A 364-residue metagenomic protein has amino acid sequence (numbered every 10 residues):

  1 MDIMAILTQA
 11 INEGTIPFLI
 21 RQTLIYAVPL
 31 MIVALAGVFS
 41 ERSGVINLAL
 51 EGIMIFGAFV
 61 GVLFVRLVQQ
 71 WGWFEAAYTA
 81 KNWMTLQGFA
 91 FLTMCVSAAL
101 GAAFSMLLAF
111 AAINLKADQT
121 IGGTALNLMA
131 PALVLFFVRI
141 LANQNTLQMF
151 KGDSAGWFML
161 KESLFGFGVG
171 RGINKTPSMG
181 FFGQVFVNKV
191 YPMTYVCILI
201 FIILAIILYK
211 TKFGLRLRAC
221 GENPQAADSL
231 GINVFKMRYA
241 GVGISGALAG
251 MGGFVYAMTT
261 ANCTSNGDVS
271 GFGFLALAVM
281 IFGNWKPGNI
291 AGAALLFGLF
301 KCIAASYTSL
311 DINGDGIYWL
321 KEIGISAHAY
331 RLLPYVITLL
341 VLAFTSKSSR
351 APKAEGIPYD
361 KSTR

Functional and structural regions predicted by a protein language model:
M1-V33, I46, V60, Q69-L92: Membrane-interfacial amphipathic/re-entrant helices at transmembrane-helix boundaries
F18-Y26, N174-I203, Y330-I337: Loop-to-helix entry region at the N-terminal start of transmembrane alpha-helices in multi-pass membrane transporters
A27-A36, G52-F59, A99, A103-M106 (+5 more regions): Hydrophobic alpha-helical segments embedded in the membrane of multi-pass proteins
S40-I46, F104-R171, K210, S270-G271 (+1 more regions): Short loop segments and helix-boundary regions at transmembrane helix junctions of multi-pass inner-membrane proteins
E75-P131, I202: Alpha-helical transmembrane segments within multi-pass membrane transporters and channels
F186-T264, P287, G292: Helix-loop-helix "hairpin" substructures at the membrane interface of multi-pass membrane proteins
E222-Q225, S229, V234-K236, T308-R364: Cytosolic-side transmembrane-helix boundaries in multi-pass membrane proteins
A249, T259-Y335: Transmembrane alpha-helical segments in multi-pass inner-membrane proteins
